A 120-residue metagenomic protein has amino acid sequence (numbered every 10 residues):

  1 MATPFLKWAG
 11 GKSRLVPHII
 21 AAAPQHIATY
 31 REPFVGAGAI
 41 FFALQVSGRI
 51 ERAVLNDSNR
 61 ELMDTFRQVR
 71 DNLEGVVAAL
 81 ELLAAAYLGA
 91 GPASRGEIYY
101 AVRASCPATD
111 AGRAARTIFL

Functional and structural regions predicted by a protein language model:
M1-V35, A39-A43, G48: S-adenosyl-L-methionine
F42, V46-L120: Class I S-adenosyl-L-methionine-dependent methyltransferase module
